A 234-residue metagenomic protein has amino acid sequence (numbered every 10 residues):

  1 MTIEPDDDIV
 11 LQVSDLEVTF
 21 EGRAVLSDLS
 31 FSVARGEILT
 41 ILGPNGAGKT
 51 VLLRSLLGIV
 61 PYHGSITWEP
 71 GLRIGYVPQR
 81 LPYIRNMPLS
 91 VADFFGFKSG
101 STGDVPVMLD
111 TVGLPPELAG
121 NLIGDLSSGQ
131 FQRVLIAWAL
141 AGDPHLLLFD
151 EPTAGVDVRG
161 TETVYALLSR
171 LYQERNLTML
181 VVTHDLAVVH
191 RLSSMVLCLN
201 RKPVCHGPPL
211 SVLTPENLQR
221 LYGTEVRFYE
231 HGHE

Functional and structural regions predicted by a protein language model:
L42-P44: The feature captures the beta-strand-to-loop junction immediately N-terminal to the Walker
G103-L118: Conserved ABC ATPase "signature" region
L122-L126: Conserved ABC ATPase signature
D143: Conserved catalytic motifs of ABC-family nucleotide-binding domains
L147-E151: Catalytic Walker B motif of ABC-type/P-loop ATPase nucleotide-binding domains
T183-H184: H-loop/switch region of ABC-family ATPase nucleotide-binding domains
R201-S211: Conserved switch/coupling elements of ABC/ABC-like ATPase nucleotide-binding domains
